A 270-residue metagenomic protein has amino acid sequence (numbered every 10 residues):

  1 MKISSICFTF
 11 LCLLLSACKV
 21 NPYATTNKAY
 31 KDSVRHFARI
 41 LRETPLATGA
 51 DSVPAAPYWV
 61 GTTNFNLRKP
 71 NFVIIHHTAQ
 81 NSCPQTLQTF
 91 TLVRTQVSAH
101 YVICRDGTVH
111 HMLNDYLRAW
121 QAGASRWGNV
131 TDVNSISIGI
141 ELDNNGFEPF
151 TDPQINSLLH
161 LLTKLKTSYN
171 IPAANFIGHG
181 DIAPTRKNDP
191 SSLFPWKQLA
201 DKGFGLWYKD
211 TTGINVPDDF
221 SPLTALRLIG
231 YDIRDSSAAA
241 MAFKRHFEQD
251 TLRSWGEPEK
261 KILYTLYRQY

Functional and structural regions predicted by a protein language model:
M1-T25: Bacterial Sec-dependent N-terminal signal peptides
C7, Q96, V109, D115-R118 (+8 more regions): A generic structural micro-environment signature that highlights single residues at secondary-structure boundaries
T9, Y58, P84, G123 (+4 more regions): A near-ubiquitous, low-amplitude feature marking generic local secondary-structure context
L15, V133-I136, N144, D201 (+1 more regions): Short, intrinsically disordered/low-complexity patches at protein termini and at juxtamembrane boundaries
C18-K31, T151-Y270: Basic/polar, cationic surfaces and motifs that engage anionic cell-wall and phosphate/carboxylate ligands
K28-N66, N71-I171: Active-site-adjacent loop/helix surface patches within enzyme catalytic domains that shape the substrate-binding cleft
